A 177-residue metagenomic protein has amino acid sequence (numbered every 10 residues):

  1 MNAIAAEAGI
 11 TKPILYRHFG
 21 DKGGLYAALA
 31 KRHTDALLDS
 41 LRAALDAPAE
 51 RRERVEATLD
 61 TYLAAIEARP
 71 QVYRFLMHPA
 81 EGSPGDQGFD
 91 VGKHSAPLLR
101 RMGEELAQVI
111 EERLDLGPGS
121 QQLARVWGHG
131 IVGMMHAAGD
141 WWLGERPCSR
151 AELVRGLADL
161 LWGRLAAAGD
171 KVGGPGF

Functional and structural regions predicted by a protein language model:
M1-G24, A28: Helix-turn-helix
I4, L29-H33, L37, L41 (+1 more regions): Generic hydrophobic, amphipathic alpha-helix propensity
F19, Y26-H33, L76, S95-L98: Alpha-helical DNA-contacting segments of helix-turn-helix folds
A28, A43-Q71, V154: Hydrophobic alpha-helical connector segments
L41-P48, L76-P84, A138-R146: Secondary-structure edge/capping motif, primarily at the C-terminal ends of alpha-helices and the immediately following
R74-M77, G85, G119, A151 (+1 more regions): Short, hydrophobic secondary-structure boundary micro-motifs
D86-D115, Q122-G133, A137, E152-G163: Amphipathic alpha-helical packing segments from all-alpha helical-bundle domains
G144-C148, A168-F177: Long amphipathic alpha-helical segments
